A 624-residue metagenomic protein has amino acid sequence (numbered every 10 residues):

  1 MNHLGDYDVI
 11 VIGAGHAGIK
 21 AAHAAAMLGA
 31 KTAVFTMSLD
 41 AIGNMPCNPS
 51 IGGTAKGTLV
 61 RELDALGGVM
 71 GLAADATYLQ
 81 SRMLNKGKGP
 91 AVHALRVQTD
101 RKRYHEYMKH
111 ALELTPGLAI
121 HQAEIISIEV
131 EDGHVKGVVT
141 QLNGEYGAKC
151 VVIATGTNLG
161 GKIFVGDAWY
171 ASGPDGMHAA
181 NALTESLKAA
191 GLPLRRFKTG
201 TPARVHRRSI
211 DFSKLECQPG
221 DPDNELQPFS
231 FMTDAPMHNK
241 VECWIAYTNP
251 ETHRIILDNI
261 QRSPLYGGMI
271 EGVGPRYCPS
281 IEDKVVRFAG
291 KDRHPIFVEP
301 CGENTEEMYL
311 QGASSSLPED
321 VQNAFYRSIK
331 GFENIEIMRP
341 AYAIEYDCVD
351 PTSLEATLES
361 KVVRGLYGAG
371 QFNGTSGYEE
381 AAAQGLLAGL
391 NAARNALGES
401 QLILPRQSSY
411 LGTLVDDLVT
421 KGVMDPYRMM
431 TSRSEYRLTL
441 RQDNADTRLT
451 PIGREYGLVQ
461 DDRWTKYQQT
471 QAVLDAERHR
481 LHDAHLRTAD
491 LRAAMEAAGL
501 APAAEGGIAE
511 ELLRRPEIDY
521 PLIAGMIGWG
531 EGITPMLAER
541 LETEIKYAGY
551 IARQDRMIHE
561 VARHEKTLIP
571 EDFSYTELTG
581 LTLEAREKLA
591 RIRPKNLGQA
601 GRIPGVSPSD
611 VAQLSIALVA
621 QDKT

Functional and structural regions predicted by a protein language model:
H3-A17: Beta1/beta-strand and adjacent pyrophosphate-binding region of the FAD-binding site in flavoprotein oxidoreductases
G5, Q141-C150: Core beta-strand elements of the Rossmann-like FAD/NAD(P) dinucleotide-binding domain in flavoenzyme oxidoreductases
H23-S127, L142, A154-A171, H178-L183 (+2 more regions): Conserved N-terminal/central alpha/beta ligand/cofactor-binding core
S38-D40, K56, M83, T184-N323 (+3 more regions): An anion/pyrophosphate-binding glycine-rich loop and adjacent beta-alpha core in soluble alpha-beta enzymes
E129-E145: Conserved beta-strand-loop-beta-strand element in the redox core of flavoprotein oxidoreductases
Y309-T375, I403-D416, T534-K588, R593: A glycine-rich dinucleotide-binding beta-alpha-beta segment and adjacent secondary-structure elements that constitute
A381-L402: Internal hydrophobic alpha-helix adjacent to the cofactor/substrate pocket in enzyme cavities
R433, T439, A445, T450-A612 (+1 more regions): Extended, charge-enriched "interface" segments that sit outside catalytic cores
